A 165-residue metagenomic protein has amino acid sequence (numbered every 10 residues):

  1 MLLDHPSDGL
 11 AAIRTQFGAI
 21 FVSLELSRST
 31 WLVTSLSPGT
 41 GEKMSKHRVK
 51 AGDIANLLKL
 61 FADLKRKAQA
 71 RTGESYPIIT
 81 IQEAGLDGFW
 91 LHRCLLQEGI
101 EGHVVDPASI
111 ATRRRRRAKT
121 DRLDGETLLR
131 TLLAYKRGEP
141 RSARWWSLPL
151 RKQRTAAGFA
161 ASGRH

Functional and structural regions predicted by a protein language model:
M1-R14: Charged, flexible boundary elements
A12-S37, L128: Gly/Thr-rich phosphate-binding beta-strand-loop-beta motif of the actin/hexokinase/Hsp70
F21, I79, G102: Hydrophobic "anchor" residues on beta-strands that sit immediately upstream of conserved functional sites
R28, L86, S109: Short, glycine/acidic-enriched loop or turn micro-motifs at the edges of active sites
R28-N56: Short glycine-rich, Thr/Ser-proximal phosphate-binding strand/loop in the N-terminal lobe of ATP-dependent enzymes
I54-I79: Short, basic/hydrophobic alpha-helical segments
I78-W90: Acidic, metal-coordinating catalytic cores used for nucleic-acid/nucleotide bond scission and strand-transfer chemistry
F89, Q97, H103-H165: Long, charge-rich intrinsically disordered scaffolds of nucleic-acid metabolism proteins
